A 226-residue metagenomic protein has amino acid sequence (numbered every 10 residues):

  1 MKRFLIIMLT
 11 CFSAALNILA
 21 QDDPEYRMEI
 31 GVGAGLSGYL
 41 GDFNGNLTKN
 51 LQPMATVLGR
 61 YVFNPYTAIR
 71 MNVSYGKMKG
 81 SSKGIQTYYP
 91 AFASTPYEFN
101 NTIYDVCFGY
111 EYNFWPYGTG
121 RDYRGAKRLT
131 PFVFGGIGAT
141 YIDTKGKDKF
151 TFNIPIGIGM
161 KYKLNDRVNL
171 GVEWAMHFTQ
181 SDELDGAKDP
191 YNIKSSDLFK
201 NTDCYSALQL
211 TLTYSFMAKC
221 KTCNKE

Functional and structural regions predicted by a protein language model:
A20-R60, Q209-C220: Short glycine/proline- and aromatic-enriched beta-strand/turn motifs that initiate or cap beta-hairpins
E25, V62-Y66, W115-Y117, K163-N165 (+1 more regions): Outer-membrane beta-barrel channels and translocator barrels
Y26, K49-P53, T102-V106, K127-L129 (+2 more regions): Residues that define the transmembrane beta-barrel architecture of outer-membrane proteins
V32-L36, V57-Y61, F108-Y112, G135-A139 (+3 more regions): Residues on the lipid-exposed face of transmembrane beta-strands in outer-membrane beta-barrel proteins
L40-G45, F92-E98, D143-G146, S195-L198: Extracellular loop and loop/strand-boundary signature of outer-membrane beta-barrel proteins
F43-L47, S82-Y88, R121-G125, T144-F150 (+2 more regions): Outer-membrane beta-barrel translocator domains and adjoining extracellular loop/strand segments of Gram-negative
P65-K145, L212-Y214: Gram-negative (and chloroplast) outer-membrane scaffold detector with strong preference for beta-barrel transmembrane
I103, N165-E226: Predominantly the C-terminal beta-signal and adjacent terminal strand-loop region of outer-membrane beta-barrel
